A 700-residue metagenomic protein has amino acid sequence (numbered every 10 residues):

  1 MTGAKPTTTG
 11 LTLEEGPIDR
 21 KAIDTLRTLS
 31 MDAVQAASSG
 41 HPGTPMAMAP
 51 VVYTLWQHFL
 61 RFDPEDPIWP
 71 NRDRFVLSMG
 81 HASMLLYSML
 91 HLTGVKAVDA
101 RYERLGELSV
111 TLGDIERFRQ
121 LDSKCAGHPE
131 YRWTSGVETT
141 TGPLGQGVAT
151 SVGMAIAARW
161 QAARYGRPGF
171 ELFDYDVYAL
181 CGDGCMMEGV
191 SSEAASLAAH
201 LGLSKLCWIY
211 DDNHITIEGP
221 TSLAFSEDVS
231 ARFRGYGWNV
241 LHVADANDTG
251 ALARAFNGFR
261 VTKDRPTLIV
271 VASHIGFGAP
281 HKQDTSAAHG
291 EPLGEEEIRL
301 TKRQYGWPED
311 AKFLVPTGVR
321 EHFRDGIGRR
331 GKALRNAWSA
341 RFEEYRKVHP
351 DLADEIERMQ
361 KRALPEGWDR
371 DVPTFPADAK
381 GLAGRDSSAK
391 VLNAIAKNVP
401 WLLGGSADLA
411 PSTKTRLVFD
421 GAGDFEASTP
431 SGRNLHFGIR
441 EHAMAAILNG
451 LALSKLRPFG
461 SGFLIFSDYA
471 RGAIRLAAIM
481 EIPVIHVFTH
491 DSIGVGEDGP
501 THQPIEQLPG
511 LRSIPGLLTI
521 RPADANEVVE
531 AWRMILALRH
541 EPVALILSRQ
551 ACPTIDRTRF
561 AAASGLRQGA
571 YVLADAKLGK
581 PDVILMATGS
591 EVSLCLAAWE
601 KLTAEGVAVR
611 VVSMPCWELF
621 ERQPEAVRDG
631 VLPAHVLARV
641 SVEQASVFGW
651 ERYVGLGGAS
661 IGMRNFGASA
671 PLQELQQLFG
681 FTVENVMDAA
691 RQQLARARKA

Functional and structural regions predicted by a protein language model:
E15-G16, A33-P42, P70-M79, W133-G145 (+2 more regions): A short glycine/serine-rich beta->alpha loop
K21, S339-P483, A561-L573, G579-G589 (+3 more regions): Non-catalytic terminal/interface segments that mediate subunit docking, oligomerization, and allosteric communication
T25-S39, D211-N213: N-terminal capping segment at the start of a domain
A37, D73-R74, V137-T141, F170-E188 (+5 more regions): A short, small-residue-rich loop immediately preceding and capping a beta-strand
M48-L201, R416-L417, L451: Cofactor-binding active-site loop characterized by glycine-rich and histidine/acidic residues
P70-N71, T267-E366: Terminal amphipathic helices with adjacent charged low-complexity linkers/tails
T111, R117-T140, I156, W160-D174 (+3 more regions): Thiamine diphosphate
